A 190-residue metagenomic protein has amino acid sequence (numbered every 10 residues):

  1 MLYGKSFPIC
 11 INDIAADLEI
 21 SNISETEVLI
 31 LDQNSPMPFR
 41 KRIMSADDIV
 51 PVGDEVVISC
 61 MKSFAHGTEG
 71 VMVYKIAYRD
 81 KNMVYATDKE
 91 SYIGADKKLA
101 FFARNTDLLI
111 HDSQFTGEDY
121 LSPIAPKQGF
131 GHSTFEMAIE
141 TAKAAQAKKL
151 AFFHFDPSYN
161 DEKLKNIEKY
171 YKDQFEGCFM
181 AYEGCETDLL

Functional and structural regions predicted by a protein language model:
M1-V84, E90-G94, A100, D161-L190: Binuclear metal-dependent hydrolase catalytic cores
E90-E183: Cap/insert and terminal regions of metallo-dependent hydrolase folds
